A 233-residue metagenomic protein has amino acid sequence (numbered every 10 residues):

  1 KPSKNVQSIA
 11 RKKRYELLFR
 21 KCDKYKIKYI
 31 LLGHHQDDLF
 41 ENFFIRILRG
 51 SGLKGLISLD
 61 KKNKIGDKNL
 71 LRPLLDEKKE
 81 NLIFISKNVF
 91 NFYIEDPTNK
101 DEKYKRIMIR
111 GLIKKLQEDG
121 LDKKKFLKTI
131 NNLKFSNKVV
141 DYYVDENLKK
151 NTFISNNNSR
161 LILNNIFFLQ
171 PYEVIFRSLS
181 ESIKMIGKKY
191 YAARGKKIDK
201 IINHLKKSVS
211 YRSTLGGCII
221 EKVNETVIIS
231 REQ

Functional and structural regions predicted by a protein language model:
K1-L112: Core alpha/beta nucleotide-donor-binding catalytic domains of modification enzymes
K13, N63-D67, I107, G111 (+2 more regions): AMP-forming adenylation/ATP pyrophosphatase catalytic core
D122: Catalytic-core segments of class I nucleotidyltransferases/pyrophosphorylases that form NMP-activated intermediates
